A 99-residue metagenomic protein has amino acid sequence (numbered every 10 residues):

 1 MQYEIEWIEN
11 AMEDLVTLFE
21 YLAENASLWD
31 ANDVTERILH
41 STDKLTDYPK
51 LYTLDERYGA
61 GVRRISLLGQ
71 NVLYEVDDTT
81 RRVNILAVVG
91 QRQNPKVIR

Functional and structural regions predicted by a protein language model:
M1-T35: Arg/Lys-rich, positively charged N-terminal/basic patches that mediate binding to nucleic acids
W7, F19-E20, N32-H40, K50-D55 (+1 more regions): Alpha-helical transmembrane segments and membrane-interface helix-loop junctions in multi-pass membrane proteins
D14, L18, R37, S41-K44 (+2 more regions): Residue-level recognition of specific faces of alpha-helices
S27, D43, D47-K50, Q70 (+1 more regions): Generic structural signal for secondary-structure transition and capping sites
H40-S66: A short, surface-exposed loop/turn module that caps and links secondary-structure elements
Q70, E75-R99: Enriched for short, Lys/Arg-rich terminal
